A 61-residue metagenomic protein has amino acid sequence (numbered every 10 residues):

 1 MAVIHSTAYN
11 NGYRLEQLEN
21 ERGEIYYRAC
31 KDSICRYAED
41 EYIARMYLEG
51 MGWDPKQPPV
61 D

Functional and structural regions predicted by a protein language model:
M1-Y26, Y37, P58-D61: Short N-terminal "domain-start" leader segments that mark the transition from disordered tails or signal peptides into
A8, Y26-K31, C35-Q57: A short, charged, amphipathic alpha-helix used as a generic interaction element across diverse proteins
